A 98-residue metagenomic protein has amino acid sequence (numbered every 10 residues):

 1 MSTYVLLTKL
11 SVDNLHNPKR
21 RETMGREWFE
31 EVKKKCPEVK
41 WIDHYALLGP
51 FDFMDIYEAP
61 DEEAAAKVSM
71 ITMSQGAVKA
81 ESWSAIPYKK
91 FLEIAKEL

Functional and structural regions predicted by a protein language model:
M1, M24, M54, M70-M73: Detector for methionine-enriched segments
M1-P37, L47-P50, A85-L98: Short S/T/G/P-rich N-terminal loop/turn motif that feeds into the first structured element of a domain
V5-K9, Y45-V68: Short, well-ordered beta-strand segments in beta-rich or mixed alpha/beta enzyme and ligand-binding folds
W28, K40-D43, V68: Hydrophobic alpha-helical segments typical of transmembrane helices and their membrane-interface/capping positions
E38-H44, A80-E81: A short linear hydrophobic-aromatic micro-motif
I42, G49-F51, G76-V78: A generic structural signal for short beta-strands and their flanking turns/coil linkers
A59-I86: An amphipathic, aromatic/His-enriched active-site/gating alpha helix that lines ligand/cofactor pockets
